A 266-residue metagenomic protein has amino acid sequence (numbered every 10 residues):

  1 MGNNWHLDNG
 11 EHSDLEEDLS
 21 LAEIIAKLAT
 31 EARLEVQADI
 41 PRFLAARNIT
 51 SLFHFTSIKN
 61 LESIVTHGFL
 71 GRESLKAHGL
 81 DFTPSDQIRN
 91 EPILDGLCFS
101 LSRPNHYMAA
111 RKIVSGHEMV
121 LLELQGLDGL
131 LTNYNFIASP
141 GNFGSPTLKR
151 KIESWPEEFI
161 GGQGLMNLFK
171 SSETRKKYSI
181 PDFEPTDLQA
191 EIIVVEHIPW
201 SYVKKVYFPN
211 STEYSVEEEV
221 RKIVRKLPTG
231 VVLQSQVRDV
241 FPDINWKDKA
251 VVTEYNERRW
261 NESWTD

Functional and structural regions predicted by a protein language model:
N3-C98, P104-D266: Active-site-proximal loop/hinge segments that shape catalytic or ion-binding/gating pockets
